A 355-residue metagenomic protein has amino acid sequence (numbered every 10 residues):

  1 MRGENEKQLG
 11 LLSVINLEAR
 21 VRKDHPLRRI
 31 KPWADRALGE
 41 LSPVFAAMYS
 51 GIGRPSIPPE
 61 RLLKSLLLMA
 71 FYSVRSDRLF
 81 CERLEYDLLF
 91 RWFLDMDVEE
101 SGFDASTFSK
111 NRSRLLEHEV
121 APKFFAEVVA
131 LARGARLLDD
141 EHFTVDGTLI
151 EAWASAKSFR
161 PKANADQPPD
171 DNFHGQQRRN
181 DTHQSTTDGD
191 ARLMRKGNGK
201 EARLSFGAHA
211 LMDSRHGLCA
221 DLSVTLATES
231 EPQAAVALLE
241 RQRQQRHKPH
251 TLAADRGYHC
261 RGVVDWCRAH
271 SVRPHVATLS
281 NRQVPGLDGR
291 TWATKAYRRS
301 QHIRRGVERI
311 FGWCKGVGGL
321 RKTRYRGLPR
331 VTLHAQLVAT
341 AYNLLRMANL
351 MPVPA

Functional and structural regions predicted by a protein language model:
M1-R36, M347-A355: Charged, often Cys/His-bearing segments associated with DNA-binding zinc-finger transcription factors
R2-L9, I30-L137, A152: Basic, low-complexity intrinsically disordered segments
Q8-S13, L41-F45, S106-F108, T187 (+4 more regions): Short acidic (Asp/Glu) and glycine-rich catalytic loops that position anionic groups and cofactors
R22, P26, G53-R61, S76 (+7 more regions): Secondary-structure capping and boundary motifs in well-ordered enzyme cores
Y72-L79, L218, G319-T323, L344-P354: Short helix-capping/linker segments at secondary-structure and domain boundaries
Y72-R78, F90-R91, E100, R241-H250 (+2 more regions): Secondary-structure transition/capping motifs at alpha-helix termini and the adjoining loop/turn into the next element
E85, L94-C267, A339-Y342, A348: Polybasic low-complexity intrinsically disordered regions
N164-P168, R256-P329, L333-Q336: Helix-centered, glycine/charged polyanion-binding patches within enzymatic domains that contact phosphate-containing
